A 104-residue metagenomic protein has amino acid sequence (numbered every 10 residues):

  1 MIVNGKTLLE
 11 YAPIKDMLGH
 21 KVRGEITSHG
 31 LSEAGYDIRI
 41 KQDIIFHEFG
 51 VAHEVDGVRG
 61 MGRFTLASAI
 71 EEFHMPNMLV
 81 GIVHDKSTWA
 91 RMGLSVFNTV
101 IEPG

Functional and structural regions predicted by a protein language model:
M1-G104: Non-catalytic terminal segments and appended small domains
